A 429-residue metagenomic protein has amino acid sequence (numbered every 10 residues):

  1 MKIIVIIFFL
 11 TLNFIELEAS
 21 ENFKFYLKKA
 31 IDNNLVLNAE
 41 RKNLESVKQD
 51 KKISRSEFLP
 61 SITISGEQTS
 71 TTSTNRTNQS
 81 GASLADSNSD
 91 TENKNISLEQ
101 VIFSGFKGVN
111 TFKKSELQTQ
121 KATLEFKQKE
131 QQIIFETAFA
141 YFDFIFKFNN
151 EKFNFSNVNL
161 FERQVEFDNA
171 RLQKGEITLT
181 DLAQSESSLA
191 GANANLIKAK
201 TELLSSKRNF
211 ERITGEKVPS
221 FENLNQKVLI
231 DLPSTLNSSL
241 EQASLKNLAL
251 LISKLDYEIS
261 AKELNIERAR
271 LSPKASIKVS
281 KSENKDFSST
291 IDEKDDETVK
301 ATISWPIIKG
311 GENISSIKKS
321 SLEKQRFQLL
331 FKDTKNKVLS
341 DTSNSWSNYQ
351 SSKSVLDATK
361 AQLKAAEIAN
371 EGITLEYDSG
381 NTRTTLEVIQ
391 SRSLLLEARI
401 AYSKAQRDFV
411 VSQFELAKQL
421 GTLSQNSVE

Functional and structural regions predicted by a protein language model:
I4-N13: Sec-dependent N-terminal signal peptides
E18-E67, S73, K217-E258, P306-I307 (+3 more regions): Bacterial Sec-pathway N-terminal export signals of envelope proteins
E21, F25, K129-K246, D256 (+3 more regions): Periplasmic alpha-helical coiled-coil/stalk elements that build and connect Gram-negative outer-membrane
N38, S61-S89, E99-Q128, L251 (+4 more regions): Small/polar (Gly/Ser/Thr/Ala-rich) solvent-exposed segments that form structured loops/beta-strands/short helices used
A39-S54, K129, I133-F153, R163 (+5 more regions): Amphipathic alpha-helical coiled-coil segments
T91-N93, F139, Q184, K274 (+1 more regions): Transmembrane beta-barrel architecture of outer-membrane proteins
N95-S97, Y141, S276, K300-T302 (+1 more regions): Membrane-embedded beta-strand positions in outer-membrane beta-barrel channels/transporters
E116, L179-S188, K318, T385-S393: Short, charged, amphipathic alpha-helical segments
